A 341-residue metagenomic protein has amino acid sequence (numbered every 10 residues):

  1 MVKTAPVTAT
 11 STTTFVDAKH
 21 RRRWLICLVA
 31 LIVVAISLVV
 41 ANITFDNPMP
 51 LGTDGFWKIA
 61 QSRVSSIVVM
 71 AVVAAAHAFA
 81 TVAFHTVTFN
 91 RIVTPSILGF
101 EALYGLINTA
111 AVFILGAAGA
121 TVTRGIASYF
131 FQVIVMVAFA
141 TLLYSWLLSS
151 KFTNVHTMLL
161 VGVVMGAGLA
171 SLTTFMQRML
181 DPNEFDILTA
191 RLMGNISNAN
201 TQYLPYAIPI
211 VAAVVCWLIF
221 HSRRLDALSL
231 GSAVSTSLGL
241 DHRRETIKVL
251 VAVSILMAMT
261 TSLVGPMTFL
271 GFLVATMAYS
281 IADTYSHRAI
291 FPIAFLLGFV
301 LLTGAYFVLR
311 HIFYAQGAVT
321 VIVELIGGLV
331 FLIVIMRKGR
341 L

Functional and structural regions predicted by a protein language model:
M1-L341: Alpha-helical transmembrane segments in inner-membrane proteins
